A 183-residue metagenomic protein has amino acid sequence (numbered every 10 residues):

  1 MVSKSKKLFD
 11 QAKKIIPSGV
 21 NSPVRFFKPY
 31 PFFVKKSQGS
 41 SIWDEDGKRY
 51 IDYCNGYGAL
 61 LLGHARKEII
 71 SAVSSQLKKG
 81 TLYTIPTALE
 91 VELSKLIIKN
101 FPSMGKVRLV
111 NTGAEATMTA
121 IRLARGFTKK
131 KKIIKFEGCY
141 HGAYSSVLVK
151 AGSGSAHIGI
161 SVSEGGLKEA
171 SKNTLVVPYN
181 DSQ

Functional and structural regions predicted by a protein language model:
M1-K36: Active-site-adjacent loop/helix segments that line or gate small-molecule/cofactor pockets in enzymes
S3-Q11, S41-K48, I98-K99: Short, hydrophobic/aliphatic alpha-helical segments
V20, K35-Q38, N55, A170: Short, basic and Ser/Thr-rich N-terminal targeting/leader segments
P31-D52: Active-site and channel-lining beta-strand-loop segments that bind or position nucleotide-derived/phosphorylated
R49-K130: Glycine-rich loop-to-alpha-helix module at the N-terminal edge of alpha/beta enzyme cores
G126-L148: Conserved PLP-anchoring active-site segment centered on the Schiff-base-forming lysine
H141-Q183: PLP-dependent aminotransferase-class I/II
